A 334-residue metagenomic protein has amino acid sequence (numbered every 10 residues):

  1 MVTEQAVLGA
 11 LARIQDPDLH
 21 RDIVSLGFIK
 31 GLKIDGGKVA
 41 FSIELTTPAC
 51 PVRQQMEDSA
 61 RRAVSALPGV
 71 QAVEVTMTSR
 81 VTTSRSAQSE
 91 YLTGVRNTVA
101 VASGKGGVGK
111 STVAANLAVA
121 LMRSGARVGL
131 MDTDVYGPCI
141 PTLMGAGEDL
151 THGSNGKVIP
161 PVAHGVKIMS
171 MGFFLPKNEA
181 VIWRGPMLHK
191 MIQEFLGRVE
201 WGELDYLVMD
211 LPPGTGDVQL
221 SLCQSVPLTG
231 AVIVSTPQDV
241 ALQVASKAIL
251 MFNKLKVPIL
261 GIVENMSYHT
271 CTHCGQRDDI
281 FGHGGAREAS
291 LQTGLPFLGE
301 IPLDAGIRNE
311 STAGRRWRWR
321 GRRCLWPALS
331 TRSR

Functional and structural regions predicted by a protein language model:
M1-K30: N-proximal, solvent-exposed amphipathic alpha-helical segments enriched in charged/polar residues
S25-F28, K33-V39, T46-A102, T331-R334: Extreme N-terminal, non-catalytic leader segments that precede Walker-type/kinase nucleotide-binding cores
T98-V135, I249: Walker A/P-loop phosphate-binding motif and the immediately C-terminal alpha-helix
L121-W183, H189-K190: Phosphate-binding loop that captures ATP/GTP phosphates
M169, L211, R332-S333: Glycine-rich phosphate-binding loops of nucleotide-dependent enzymes
G172-M187, F195-Q219: Switch II (G3) loop of P-loop NTPases
D205-Y206, P212-T312: Conserved catalytic-core segment of NTP-binding enzymes
A313-R322: C-terminal boundary of histidine-terminating zinc-finger modules
